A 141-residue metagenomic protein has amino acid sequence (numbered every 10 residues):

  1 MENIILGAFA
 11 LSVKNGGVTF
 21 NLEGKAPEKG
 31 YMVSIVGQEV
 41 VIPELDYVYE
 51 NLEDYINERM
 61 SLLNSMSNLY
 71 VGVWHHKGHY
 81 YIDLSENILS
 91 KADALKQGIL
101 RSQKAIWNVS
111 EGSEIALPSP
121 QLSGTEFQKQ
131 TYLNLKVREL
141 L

Functional and structural regions predicted by a protein language model:
M1-L140: Conserved, structured core segments of small domains
